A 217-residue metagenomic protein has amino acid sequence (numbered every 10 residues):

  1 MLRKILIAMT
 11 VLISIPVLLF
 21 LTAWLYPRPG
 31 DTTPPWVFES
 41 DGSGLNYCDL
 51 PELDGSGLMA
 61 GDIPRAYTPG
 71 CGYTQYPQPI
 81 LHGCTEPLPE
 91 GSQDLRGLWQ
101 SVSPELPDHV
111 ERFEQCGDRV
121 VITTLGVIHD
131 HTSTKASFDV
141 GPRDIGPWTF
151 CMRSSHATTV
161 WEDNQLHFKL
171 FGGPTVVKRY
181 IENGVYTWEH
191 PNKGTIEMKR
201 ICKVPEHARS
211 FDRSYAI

Functional and structural regions predicted by a protein language model:
L2-T10, S14-R119, I201-I217: Amphipathic/hydrophobic helical signal segments and adjacent flexible N-terminal regions that mediate secretion
S92-L98, K135-P147, V160-H167: Short, basic/low-complexity N-terminal boundary segments at the transition from targeting/disordered tails
S103-E105, T124-G126, L170-G172, N192 (+1 more regions): A mature extracytoplasmic/lumenal domain signature
E105-S154: N-terminal glycine/threonine-rich, aromatic-flanked beta-hairpin/loop signature
V127-H131, P174-V176, K193-T195: Short, surface-exposed beta-strand-loop junctions and turns on beta-sheet-rich folds
P147-V160, F211-I217: Short, surface-exposed secondary-structure junctions/capping segments
R153-N183: Acidic, glycine-rich flexible loop segments
V185-K193: Short, exposed beta-strand-loop hairpins at the edges of beta-sheets in extracellular/periplasmic proteins
